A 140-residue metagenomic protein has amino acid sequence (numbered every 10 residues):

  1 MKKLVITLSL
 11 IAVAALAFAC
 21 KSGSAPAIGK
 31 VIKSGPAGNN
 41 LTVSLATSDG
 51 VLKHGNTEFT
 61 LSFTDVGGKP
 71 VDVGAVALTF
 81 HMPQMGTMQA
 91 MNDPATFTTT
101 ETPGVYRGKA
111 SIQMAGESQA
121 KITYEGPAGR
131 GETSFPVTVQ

Functional and structural regions predicted by a protein language model:
M1-A19: Sec-dependent bacterial lipoprotein signal peptides
A19-Q140: Intrinsically disordered, low-complexity terminal tails/loops enriched in metal-binding residues
